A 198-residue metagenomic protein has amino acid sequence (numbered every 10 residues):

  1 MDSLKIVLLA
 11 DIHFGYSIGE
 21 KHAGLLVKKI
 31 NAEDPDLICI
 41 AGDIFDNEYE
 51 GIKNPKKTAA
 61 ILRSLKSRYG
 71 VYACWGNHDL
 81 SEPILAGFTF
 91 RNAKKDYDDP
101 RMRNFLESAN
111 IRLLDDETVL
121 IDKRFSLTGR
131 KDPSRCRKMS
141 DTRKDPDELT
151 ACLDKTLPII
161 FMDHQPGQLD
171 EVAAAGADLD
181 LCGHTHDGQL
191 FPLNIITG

Functional and structural regions predicted by a protein language model:
D2-G198: Soluble catalytic domains of enzymes that build or remodel membrane lipids, polysaccharides, and related
